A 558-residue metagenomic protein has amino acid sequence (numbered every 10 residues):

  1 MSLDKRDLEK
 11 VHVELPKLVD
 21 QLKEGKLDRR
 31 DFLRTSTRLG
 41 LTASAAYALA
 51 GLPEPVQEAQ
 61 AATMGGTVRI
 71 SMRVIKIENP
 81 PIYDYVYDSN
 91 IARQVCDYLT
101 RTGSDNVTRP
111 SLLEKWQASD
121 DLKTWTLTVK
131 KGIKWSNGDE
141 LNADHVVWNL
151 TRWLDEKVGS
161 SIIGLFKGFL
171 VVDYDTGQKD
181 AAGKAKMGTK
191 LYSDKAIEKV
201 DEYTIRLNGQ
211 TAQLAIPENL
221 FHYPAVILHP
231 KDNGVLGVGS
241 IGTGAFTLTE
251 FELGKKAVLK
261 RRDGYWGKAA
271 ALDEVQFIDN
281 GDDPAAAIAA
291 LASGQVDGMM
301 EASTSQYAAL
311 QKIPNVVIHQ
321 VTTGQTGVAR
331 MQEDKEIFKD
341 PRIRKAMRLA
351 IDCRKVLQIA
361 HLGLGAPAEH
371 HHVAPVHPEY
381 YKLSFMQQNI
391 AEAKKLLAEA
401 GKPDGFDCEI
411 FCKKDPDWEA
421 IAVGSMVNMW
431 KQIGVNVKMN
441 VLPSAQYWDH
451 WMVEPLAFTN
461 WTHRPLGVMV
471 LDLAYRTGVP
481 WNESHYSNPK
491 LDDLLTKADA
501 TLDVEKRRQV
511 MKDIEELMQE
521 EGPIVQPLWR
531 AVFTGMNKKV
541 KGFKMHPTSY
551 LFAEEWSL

Functional and structural regions predicted by a protein language model:
M1-D31, A50, E54-P55: N-terminal secretory signal peptides
I70, G138, E301, A422 (+2 more regions): Periplasmic binding protein-like
S71-D120, G239-T243: N-terminal lobe/hinge region of extracytoplasmic solute-binding protein
T102-V107, K179-E198, E202-T204, N208-Q276 (+4 more regions): Gly/Pro-rich hinge or "lid" segments in bacterial periplasmic/extracellular proteins
L154-V158, A215-P217, A308-A309, H319-Q320 (+3 more regions): Periplasmic-binding protein-like
E198, K345, I433-Y447, V470-K538: Extracytoplasmic/peripheral linker and loop segments enriched in polar/acidic and small residues with frequent Thr/Pro
L364-E399, K414-I421: Structural transition elements
T534-L558: Long beta-strand-rich cores associated with HINT superfamily self-processing modules
